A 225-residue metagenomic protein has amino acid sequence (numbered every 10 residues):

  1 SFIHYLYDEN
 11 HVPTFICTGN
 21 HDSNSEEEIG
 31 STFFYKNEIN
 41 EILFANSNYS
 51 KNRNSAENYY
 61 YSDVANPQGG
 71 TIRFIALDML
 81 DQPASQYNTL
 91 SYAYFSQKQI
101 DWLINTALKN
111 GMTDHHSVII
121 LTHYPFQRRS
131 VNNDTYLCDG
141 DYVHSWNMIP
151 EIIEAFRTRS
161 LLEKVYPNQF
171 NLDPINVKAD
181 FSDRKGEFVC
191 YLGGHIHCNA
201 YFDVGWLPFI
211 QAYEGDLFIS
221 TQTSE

Functional and structural regions predicted by a protein language model:
F2-N105, H144, M148-E151, A155-L161 (+1 more regions): Extended active-site neighborhood of metal-dependent phosphoesterases/phosphodiesterases
G19-N20, H123, G194-H195: Active-site glycine-centered loops adjacent to acidic/histidine catalytic or metal-binding residues that shape
S23, P125, H197-N199: Compositionally biased, intrinsically disordered low-complexity segments enriched in polar/proline residues
F74-A76, I119-L121, L192: Structural motif
D81-I100, M112-V189: Active-site-proximal segments of metal-dependent phosphoesterases and phosphodiesterases across multiple
F170-L172, G193, H197-F202, T221-Q222: Active site of divalent-metal-dependent phosphoester/diester hydrolases
S182-K185, C190-L192, H197-C198, L217: Acidic, glycine-rich loop-and-strand cores that form catalytic or ligand-binding grooves in diverse globular domains
